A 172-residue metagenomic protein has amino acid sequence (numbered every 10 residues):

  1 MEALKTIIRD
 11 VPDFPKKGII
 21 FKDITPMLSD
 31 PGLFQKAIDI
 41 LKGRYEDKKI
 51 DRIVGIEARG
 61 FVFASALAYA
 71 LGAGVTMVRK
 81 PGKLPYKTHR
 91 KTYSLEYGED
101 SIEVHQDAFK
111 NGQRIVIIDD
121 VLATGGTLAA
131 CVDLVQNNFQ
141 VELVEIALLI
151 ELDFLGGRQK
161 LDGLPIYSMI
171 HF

Functional and structural regions predicted by a protein language model:
M1-I50: Active-site-facing substrate-recognition patch
L4-T6, A129-F172: PRPP-dependent phosphoribosyltransferase catalytic core
K49-E57: Short glycine-rich phosphate-binding loop at a beta-alpha junction
D51, Q113, V144: Conserved acidic residues
V62-L71, V132: Short Gly/Thr/Asp-enriched flexible loops that form oxyanion-binding sites at enzyme active sites
L71-G72, T92-E96, L161-P165: Short, hinge-like loop/turn segments at secondary-structure boundaries
T76-I115: Short, glycine/charge-rich flexible loops or terminal/linker lids adjacent to PRPP-binding catalytic cores
D120, G125: Conserved G/P- and acidic residue-centered "switch" motifs that form tight phosphate/ATP-binding loops in soluble
